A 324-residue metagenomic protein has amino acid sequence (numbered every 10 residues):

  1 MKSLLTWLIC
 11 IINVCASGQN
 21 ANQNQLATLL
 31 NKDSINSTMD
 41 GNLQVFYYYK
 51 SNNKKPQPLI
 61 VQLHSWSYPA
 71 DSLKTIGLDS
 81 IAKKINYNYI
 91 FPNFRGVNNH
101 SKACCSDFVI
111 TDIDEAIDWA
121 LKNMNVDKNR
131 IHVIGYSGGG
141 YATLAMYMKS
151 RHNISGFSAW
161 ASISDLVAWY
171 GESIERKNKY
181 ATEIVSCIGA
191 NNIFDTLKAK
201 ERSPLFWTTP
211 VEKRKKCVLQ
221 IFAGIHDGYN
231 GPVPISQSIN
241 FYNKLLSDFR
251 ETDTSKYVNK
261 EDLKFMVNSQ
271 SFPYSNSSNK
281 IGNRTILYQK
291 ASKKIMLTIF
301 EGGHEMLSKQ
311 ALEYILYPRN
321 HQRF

Functional and structural regions predicted by a protein language model:
M1-A21: Bacterial Sec-dependent N-terminal signal peptides
S17-Q57, Y136-G138, R176, S186-C187 (+3 more regions): A domain-start/cap signature at the N-terminus of enzymes
K54-Q57, Q62-K102, L166, Y229-G231: Short substrate-entry loop that stabilizes the transition state in hydrolases
S67-P69, S155, S162, V167-E212 (+1 more regions): Mobile cap/lid helix-loop segments that gate and shape the active-site cleft of serine hydrolases
Y68, L73, L121-N123, K128-R176: Primarily recognizes the serine-hydrolase "nucleophile elbow" in alpha/beta-hydrolase and SGNH/GDSL folds
C104-M124: Alpha/beta-hydrolase active-site loop
Q220-F222, G228-N230, I235-F324: C-terminal catalytic histidine-bearing segment of alpha/beta-hydrolase fold enzymes
